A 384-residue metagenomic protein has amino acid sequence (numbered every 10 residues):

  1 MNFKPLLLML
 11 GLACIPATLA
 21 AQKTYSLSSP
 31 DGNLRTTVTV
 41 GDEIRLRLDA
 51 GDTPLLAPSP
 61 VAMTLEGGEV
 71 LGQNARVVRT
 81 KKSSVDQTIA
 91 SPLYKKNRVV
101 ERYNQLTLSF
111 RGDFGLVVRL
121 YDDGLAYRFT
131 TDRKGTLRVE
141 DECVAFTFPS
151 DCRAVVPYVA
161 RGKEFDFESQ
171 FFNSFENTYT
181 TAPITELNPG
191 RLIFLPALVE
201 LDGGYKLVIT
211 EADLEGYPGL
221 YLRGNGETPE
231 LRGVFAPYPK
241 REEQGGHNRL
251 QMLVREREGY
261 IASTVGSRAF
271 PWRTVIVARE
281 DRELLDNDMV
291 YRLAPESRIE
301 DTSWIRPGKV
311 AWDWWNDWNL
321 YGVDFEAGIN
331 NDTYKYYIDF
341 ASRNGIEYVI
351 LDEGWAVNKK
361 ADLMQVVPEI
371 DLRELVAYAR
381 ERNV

Functional and structural regions predicted by a protein language model:
M1-P5: Positively charged n-region of N-terminal signal peptides that target proteins for export
L7-P16: Bacterial N-terminal signal peptides
L19-A20: Signal peptide processing junction and immediate N-terminal pro/mature segment of secreted/exported proteins
K23-S297: N-terminal accessory beta-strand-rich subdomains and adjacent acidic, glycine-rich linkers that precede catalytic cores
E296-I305: Short, cationic low-complexity segments
W304-V384: Substrate-binding cleft of carbohydrate-active enzyme catalytic domains
